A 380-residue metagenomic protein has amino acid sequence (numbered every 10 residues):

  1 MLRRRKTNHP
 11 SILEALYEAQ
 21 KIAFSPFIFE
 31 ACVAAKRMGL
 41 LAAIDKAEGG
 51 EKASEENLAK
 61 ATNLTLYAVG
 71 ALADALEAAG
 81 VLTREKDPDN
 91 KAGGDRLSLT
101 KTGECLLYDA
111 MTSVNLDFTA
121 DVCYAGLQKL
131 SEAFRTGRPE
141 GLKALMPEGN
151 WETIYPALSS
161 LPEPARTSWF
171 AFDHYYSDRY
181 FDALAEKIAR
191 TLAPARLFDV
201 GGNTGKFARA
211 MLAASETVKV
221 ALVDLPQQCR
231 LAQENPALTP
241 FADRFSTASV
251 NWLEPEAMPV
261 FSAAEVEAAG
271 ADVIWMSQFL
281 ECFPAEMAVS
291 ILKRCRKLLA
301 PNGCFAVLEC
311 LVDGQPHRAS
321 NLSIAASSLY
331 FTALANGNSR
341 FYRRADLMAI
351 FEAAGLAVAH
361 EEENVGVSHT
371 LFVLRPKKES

Functional and structural regions predicted by a protein language model:
L2-R84, R190, F198-S380: Alpha-helical subdomain
R5-P10, L16-A43, K60, G70-A195: Conserved Class I S-adenosyl-L-methionine-dependent methyltransferase catalytic core
